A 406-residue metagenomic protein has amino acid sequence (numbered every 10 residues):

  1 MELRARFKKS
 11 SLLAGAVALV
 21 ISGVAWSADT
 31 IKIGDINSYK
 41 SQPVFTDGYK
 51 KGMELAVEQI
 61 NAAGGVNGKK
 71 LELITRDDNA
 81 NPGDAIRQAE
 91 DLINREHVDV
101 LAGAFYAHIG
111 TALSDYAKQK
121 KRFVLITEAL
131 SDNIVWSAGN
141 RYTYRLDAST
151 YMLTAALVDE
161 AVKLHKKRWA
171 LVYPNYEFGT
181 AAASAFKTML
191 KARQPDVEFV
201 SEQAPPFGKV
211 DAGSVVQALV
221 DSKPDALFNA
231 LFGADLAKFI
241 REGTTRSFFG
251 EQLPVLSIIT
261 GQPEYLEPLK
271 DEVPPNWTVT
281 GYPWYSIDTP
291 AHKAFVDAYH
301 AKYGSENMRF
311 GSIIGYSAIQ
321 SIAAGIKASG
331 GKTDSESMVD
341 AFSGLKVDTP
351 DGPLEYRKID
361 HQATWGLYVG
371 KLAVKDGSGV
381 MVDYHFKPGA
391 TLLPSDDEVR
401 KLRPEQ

Functional and structural regions predicted by a protein language model:
S22-V24: N-terminal signal peptide c-region/cleavage motif recognized by signal peptidases
A28, K51-L73, K191-V197: Signal peptide-proximal N-terminal region of secreted/periplasmic/extracellular or secretory-lumen proteins
I31, S343-Q406: Solvent-exposed, acidic/polar segments of extracytosolic/periplasmic ligand-binding ectodomains
G34-E54, R76-G83, F105-Y106, V172-T180 (+2 more regions): Extracytoplasmic "Venus flytrap"
F45-K51, A63-W136, L146, A204-A212 (+2 more regions): Beta-alpha junction/loop-to-helix N-cap segments that form part of ligand/metal-binding clefts
R87, D132-N133, N140-R246, Y285-A294: Extracellular/periplasmic Venus flytrap/periplasmic-binding protein
L92, E96-F105, L125-T127, A170-Y173 (+4 more regions): Periplasmic-binding protein-like
G243-Y316, K327-S329, T333, M381-Q406: Extracellular/periplasmic periplasmic-binding protein-like sensory domains
